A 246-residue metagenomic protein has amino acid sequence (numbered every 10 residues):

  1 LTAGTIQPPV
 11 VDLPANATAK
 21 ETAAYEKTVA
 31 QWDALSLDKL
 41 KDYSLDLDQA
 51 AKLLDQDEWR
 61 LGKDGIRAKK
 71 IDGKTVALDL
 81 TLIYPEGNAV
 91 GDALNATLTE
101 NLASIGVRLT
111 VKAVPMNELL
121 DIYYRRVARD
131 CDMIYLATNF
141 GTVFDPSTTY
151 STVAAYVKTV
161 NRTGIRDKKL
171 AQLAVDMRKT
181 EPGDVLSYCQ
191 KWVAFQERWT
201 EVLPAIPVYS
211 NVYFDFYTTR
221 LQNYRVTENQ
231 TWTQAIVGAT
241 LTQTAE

Functional and structural regions predicted by a protein language model:
L1-D33, Q49-A51, V90-T99, Y124-E246: Detector for C-terminal structural segments
A34-L45: Low-complexity, serine/threonine/proline-enriched polar segments
S44-T81: Immediate post-signal peptide segment of exported/extracytoplasmic ligand-binding proteins
G62-K69, T110-V114, D184-S187, K191: Surface-exposed patches in mature extracellular/periplasmic domains of secreted proteins
V76-G87, L109-V111, D132: Short, well-ordered beta-strand elements
G106: Short glycine-rich hinge loops at helix-strand junctions in the catalytic core of two-component histidine kinases
K112-Y124: Short helix-initiation/N-cap motifs at beta->coil->alpha
